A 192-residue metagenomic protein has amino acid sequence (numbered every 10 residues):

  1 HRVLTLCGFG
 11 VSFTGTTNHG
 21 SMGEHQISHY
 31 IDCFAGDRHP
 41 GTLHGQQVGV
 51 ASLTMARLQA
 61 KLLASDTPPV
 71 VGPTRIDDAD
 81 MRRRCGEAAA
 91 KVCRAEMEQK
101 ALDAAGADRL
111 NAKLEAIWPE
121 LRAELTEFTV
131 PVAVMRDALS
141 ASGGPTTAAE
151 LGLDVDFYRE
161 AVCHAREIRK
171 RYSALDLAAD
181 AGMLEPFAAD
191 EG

Functional and structural regions predicted by a protein language model:
H1-S21: Carboxylate- and glycine-rich phosphate/diphosphate-binding segment that chelates Mg2+/Mn2+
F9, D32-G36, L53-K61: Short glycine/serine- and small hydrophobic-enriched flexible loop segments
S12-N18, G36-G45: A short glycine/serine-rich beta->alpha loop
G23, I27: Active-site His/Glu-centered metal-binding helix of metallohydrolases
F34-T42, L62-G72: Inter-helical turn/loop segments and adjacent helix faces that build the functional surface of alpha-helical bundle
G45-M55, A148: An active-site-proximal "capping" alpha-helix that borders the catalytic cofactor pocket
A64-G192: C-terminal charged capping/lid subdomain of soluble metabolic enzymes
